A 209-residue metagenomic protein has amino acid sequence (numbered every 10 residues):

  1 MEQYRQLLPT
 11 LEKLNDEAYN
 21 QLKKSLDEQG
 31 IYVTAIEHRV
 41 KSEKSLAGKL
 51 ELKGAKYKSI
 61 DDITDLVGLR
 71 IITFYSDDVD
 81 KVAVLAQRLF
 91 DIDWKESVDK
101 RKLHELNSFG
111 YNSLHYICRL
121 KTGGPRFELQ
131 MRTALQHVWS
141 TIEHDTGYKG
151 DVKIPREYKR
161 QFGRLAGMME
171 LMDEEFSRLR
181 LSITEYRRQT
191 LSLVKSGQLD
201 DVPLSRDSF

Functional and structural regions predicted by a protein language model:
M1-L66, T73, D77, T190-K195 (+1 more regions): Charge-rich, low-complexity segments
M1-T10, L14, P125-F209: An acidic, glycine-/histidine-flanked metal-binding catalytic module
Q21, S25, L85-L89, D145 (+1 more regions): Conserved short hydrophobic interaction patches
T64-L66, K81, F109-Y111, H115: Elongated alpha-helical scaffolds
L69, N112-Y116, P125-F127: Generic beta-strand structural signal
T73, C118-L120, M131-T133: Flexible glycine-/small-residue-rich
D80-V98: A short, contiguous, amphipathic alpha-helix enriched in charged residues
I92-L120: Short Gly/Thr-rich strand-loop-strand
